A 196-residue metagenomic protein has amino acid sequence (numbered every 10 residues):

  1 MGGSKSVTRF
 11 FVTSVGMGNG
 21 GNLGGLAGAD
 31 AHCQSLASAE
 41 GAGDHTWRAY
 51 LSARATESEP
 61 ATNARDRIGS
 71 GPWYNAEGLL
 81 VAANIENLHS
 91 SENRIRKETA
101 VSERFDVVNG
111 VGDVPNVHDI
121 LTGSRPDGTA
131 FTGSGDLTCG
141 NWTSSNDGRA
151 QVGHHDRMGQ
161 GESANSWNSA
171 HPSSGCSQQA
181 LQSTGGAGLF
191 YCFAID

Functional and structural regions predicted by a protein language model:
M1-D196: Secreted/extracellular ectodomain signature
